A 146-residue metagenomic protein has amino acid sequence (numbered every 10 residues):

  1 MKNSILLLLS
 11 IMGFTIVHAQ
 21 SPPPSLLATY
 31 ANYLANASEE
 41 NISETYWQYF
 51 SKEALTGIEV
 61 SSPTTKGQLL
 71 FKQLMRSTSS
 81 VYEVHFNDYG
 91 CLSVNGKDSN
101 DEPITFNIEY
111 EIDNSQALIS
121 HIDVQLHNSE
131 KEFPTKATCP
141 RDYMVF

Functional and structural regions predicted by a protein language model:
S4-F14: Sec-dependent N-terminal signal peptides
I16-N36: Short, low-complexity N-terminal intrinsically disordered segments enriched in polar/charged residues
L26-Y30, I42, G67: Stable alpha-helical elements in mature extracytoplasmic
Y33-G57: Short, well-ordered alpha-helical segments enriched in acidic and aromatic residues
P63-E111: Surface-exposed, charged secondary-structure patches
Y110-I119: Short, solvent-exposed coil/turn segments at beta-strand boundaries
H121-F146: Low-complexity, intrinsically disordered terminal/linker segments enriched in charged and Gly/Pro repeats
